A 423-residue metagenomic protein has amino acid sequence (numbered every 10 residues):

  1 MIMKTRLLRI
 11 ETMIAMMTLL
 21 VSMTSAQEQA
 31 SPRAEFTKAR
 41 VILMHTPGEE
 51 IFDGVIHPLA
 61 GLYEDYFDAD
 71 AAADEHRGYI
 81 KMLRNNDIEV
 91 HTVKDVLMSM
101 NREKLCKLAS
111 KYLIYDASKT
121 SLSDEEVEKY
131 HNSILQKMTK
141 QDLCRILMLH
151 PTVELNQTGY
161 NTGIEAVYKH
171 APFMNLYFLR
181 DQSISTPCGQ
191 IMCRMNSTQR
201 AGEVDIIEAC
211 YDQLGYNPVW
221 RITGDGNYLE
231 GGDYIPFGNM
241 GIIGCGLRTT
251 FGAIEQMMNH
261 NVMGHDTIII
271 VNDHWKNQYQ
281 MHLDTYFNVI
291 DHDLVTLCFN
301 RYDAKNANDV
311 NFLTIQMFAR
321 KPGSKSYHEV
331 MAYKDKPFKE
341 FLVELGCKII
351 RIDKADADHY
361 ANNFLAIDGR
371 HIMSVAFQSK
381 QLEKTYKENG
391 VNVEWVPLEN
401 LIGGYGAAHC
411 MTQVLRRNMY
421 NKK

Functional and structural regions predicted by a protein language model:
M1-L8: N-terminal secretory signal peptides that target proteins for export/translocation
E11-S22: Bacterial N-terminal signal peptides
Q27-K423: The feature marks the mature, well-folded catalytic cores of soluble enzymes
